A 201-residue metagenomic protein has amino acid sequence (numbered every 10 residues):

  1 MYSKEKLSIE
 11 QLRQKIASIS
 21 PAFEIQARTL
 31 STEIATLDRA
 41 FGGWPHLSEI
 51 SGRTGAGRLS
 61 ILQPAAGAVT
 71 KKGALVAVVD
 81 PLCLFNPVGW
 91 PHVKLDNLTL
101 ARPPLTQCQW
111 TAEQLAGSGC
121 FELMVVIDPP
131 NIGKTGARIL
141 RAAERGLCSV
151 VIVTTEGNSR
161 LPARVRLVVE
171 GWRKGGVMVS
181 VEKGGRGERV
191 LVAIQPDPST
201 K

Functional and structural regions predicted by a protein language model:
M1-V78, P91-L95: Detector for small/aliphatic-rich hydrophobic stretches
E33, R58, C108, I132-I139: Helical mechanochemical/support elements of P-loop NTPase systems and associated helical scaffolds
S48-I50, A77-V79, T99-A101, V151 (+1 more regions): Hydrophobic/aromatic beta-strand patches that form the interior of the parallel beta-sheet core in alpha/beta enzyme
A65, A112, R138-L140: Aromatic/hydrophobic pocket-lining residues that form π-stacking "cages" and hydrophobic walls in ligand
K72-K134: Conserved inter-motif catalytic segment of the P-loop NTP-binding fold
G73, L95-D96, F121, G146-S149 (+2 more regions): Short glycine-/polar-rich loops that comprise or flank the Walker A/P-loop and associated switch/sensor motifs
G117-N158: A contiguous pocket-lining binding segment that forms or flanks enzyme active sites
V150-K201: Phosphate-binding/switch region of NTP-binding enzymes
